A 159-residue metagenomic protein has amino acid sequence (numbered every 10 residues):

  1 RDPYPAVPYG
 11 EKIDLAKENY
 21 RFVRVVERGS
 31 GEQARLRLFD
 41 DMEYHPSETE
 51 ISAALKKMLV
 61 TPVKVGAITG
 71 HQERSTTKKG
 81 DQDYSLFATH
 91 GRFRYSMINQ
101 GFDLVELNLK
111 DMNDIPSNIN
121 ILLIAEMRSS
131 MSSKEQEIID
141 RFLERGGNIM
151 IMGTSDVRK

Functional and structural regions predicted by a protein language model:
R1-K159: Short, surface-exposed patches at the edges or C-terminal ends of soluble domains, predominantly
